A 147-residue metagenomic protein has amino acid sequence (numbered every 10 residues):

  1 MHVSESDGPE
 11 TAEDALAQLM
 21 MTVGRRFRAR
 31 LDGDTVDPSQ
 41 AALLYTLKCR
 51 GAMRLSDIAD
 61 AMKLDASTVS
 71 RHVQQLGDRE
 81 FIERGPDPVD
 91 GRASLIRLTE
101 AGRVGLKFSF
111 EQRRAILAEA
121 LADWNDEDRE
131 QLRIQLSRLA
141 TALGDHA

Functional and structural regions predicted by a protein language model:
E5-R26, P38-T46: Conserved N-terminal beta-strand and adjoining loop/helix that marks the start of the Nudix/MutT-like hydrolase domain
R25-T68, V73, R79-F81, V89 (+2 more regions): N-terminal helix-turn-helix DNA-binding core of bacterial DNA-binding proteins
Y45-C49, F110, S137: Short, locally clustered residues in the helix-turn-helix/winged-helix DNA-binding domain
Q74-I134: Charged, amphipathic alpha-helical coiled-coil/dimerization segments
E130-A147: Exposed, interaction-prone assembly regions rather than primary DNA-binding/catalytic cores
